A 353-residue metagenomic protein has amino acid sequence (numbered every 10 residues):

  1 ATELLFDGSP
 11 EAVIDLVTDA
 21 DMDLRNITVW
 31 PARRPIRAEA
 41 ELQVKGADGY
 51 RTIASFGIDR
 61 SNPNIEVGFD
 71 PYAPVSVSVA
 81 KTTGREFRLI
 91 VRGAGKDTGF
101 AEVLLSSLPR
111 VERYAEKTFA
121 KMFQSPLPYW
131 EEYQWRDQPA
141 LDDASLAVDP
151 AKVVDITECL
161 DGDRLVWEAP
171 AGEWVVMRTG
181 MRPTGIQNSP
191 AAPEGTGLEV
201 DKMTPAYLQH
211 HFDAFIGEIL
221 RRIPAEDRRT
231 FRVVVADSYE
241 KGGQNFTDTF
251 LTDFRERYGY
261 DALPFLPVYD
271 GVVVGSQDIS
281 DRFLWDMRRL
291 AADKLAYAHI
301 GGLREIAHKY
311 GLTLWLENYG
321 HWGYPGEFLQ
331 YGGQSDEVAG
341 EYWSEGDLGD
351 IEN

Functional and structural regions predicted by a protein language model:
A1-T2, W135-N353: Catalytic-domain carbohydrate-binding cleft regions of carbohydrate-active enzymes
T2-T52, P71-D137, L141-D142, S238: Aromatic, loop-rich ligand-recognition surfaces of beta-strand-rich domains
F6, E66-G68, G320: Intrinsically disordered, low-complexity Ser/Thr/Pro-rich tracts
T52-N64: Solvent-exposed serine/threonine-rich low-complexity stretches and specific carbohydrate-binding patches
S61-F69, V111: Short, surface-exposed linear segments at secondary-structure transitions and domain or protein termini
